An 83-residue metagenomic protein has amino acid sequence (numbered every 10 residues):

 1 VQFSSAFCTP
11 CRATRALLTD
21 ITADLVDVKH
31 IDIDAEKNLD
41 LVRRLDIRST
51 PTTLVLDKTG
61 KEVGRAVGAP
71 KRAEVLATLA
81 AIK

Functional and structural regions predicted by a protein language model:
V1-A6: Short active-site neighborhood of thiol/selenol oxidoreductases, capturing the structured segment around
C8-C11, T53: The canonical Cys-X-X-Cys-His
R12-L25: Typically the conserved alpha-helix immediately C-terminal to a functionally engaged Cys/Sec in thioredoxin-like
D24-V26, D46, V63-A66: Cys/His-clustered metal-coordination modules, chiefly Zn-binding fingers
V26-L39: Thiol-based oxidoreductase modules, predominantly thioredoxin-like and allied folds used for disulfide exchange
V42-R43: Short, well-ordered secondary-structure micro-motifs
D46-L54: Structural micro-motif
V55-K83: Non-catalytic, surface beta->alpha helical segment in thiol-disulfide oxidoreductase systems
